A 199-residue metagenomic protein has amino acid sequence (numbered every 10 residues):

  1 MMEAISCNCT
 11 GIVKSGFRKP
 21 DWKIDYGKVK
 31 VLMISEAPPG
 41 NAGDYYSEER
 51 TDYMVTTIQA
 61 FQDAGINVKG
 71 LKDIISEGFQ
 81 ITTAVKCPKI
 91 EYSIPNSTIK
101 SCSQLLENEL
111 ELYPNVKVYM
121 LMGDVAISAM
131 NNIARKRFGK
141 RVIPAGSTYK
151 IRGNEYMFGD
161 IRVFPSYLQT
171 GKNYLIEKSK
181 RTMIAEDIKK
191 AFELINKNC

Functional and structural regions predicted by a protein language model:
M1-G16, I90-E107, L112, K136-C199: C-terminal capping/extension of enzyme domains
M1-Q62, M157-G159, A191-C199: Active-site and ligand/interface coordination hotspots across diverse enzymes and nucleic-acid-associated assemblies
K23, L71-D73, G153-Y156: Short secondary-structure boundary/capping segments
L32-S35, T82, L121-M122, S166: Short hydrophobic segments within beta-strands
A37-G40, K86-K89, D124-I127, L168-K172: Short, solvent-exposed loop/turn segments at secondary-structure junctions
A42-Y45, M130-N132, L175: Short glycine-/acidic-enriched loop or helix-start segments at secondary-structure transitions that form or flank
S47-T98: Short, surface-exposed acidic-centric catalytic microdomains
G78-N132: Internal catalytic-core helix/loop-beta-alpha segment that presents or stabilizes conserved functional determinants
